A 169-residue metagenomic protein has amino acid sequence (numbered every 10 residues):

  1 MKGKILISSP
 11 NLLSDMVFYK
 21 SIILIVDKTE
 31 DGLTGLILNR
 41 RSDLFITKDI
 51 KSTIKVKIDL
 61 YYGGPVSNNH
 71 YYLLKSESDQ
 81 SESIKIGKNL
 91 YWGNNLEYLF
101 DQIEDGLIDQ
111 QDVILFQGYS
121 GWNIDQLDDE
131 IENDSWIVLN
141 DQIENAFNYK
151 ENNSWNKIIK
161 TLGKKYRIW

Functional and structural regions predicted by a protein language model:
M1-F116, S120-W169: A short aromatic-anchored loop/beta-hairpin motif
